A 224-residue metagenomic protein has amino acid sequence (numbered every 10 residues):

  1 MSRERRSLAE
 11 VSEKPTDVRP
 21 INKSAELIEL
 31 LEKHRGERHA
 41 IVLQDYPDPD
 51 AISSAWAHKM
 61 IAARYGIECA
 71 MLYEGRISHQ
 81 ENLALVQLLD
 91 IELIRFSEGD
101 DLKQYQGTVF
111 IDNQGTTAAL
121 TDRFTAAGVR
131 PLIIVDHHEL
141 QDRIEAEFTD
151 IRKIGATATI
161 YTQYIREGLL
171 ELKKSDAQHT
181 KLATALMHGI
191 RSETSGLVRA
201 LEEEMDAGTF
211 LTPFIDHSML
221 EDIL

Functional and structural regions predicted by a protein language model:
M1, V11-K23, Q87-I91: Short coil-to-helix leader/linker segments, especially the first N-terminal amphipathic alpha-helix with its helix
M1-R6, E10, L132: Non-Sec secretion/translocation targeting segments of pathogen effectors
E13-K14, V18-Y46, W56-A63, D142-L224: A structured phosphate/pyrophosphate-recognition subdomain
R35-K103: Anionic-ligand anchoring segments at beta-strand to alpha-helix junctions in alpha/beta enzyme folds, i.e., glycine
I52-M60, E98, Q106-G107, G115-T117 (+3 more regions): Domain-wide signal for the mature, well-folded portions of proteins, strongly enriched in nucleus-encoded organellar
G75, D136, R152-K153: Residues at the C-termini of beta-strands that transition into short coil/loop
Q87, E92-F148, L169: Active-site cofactor/cluster-binding pocket
